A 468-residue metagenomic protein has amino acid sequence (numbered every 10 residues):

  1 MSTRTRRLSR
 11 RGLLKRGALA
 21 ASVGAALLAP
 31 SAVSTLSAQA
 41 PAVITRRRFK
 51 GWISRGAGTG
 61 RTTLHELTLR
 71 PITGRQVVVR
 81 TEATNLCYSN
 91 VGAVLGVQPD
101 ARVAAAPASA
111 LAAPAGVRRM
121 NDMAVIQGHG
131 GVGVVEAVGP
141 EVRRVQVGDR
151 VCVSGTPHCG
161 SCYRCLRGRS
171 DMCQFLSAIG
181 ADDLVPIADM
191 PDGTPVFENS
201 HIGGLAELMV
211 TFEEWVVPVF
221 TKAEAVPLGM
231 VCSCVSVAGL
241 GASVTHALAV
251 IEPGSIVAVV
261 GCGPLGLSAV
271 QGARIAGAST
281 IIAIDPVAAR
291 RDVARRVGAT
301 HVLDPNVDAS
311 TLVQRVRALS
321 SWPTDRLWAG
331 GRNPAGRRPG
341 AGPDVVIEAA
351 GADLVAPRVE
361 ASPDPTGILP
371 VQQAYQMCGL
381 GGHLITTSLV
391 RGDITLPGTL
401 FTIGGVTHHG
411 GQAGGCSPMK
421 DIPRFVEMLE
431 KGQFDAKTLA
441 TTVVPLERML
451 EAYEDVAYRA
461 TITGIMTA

Functional and structural regions predicted by a protein language model:
S2-L8, K15-L28, A40-R47, N333-P334 (+2 more regions): C-terminal hydrophobic helical "lid"/dimerization subdomain of Rossmann-like NAD(P)H-dependent oxidoreductases
A18-L19, E207, E214-S310, Q314: Mid-domain Rossmann-like dinucleotide-binding core that forms the NAD(H)/NADP(H) cofactor-binding site
L28-T62, A329: C-terminal segment of N-terminal export signals and the immediately downstream linker at the start of the mature
R70-N85, V97-L166, D171, F220-K222: Glycine-rich beta-strand-centered segment in the early N-terminal region that forms part of a ligand/cofactor-binding
S109-I126, C159-V260: NAD(P)H dinucleotide-binding glycine-rich loop of Rossmann-like/cofactor-binding domains, especially the beta1-alpha1
L248-P253, A276, V297-T407: Glycine-rich cofactor phosphate-binding loops and adjacent beta1-alpha1 units of small-molecule cofactor enzyme domains
D325, G340, A352, V390-T441 (+1 more regions): C-terminal substrate-binding/catalytic core of Rossmann-like NAD(P)-dependent dehydrogenases/reductases
